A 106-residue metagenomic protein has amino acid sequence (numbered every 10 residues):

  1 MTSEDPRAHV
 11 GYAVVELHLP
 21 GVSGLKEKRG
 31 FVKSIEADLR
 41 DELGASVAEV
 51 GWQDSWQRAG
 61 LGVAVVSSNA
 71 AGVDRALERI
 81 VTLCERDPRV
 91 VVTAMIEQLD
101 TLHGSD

Functional and structural regions predicted by a protein language model:
M1-G11, E85-D87, A94-I96: Short N-terminal helix-initiation segments at or just after the protein's N-terminus
T2-E42: N-terminal first-folded block
S3, H9-V14, G62-I80: Short, Lys/Arg-enriched charge-dense amphipathic segments
E4-A8, W52-S55, D100: Mobile beta-alpha loop/short-helix "lid" or hinge segments that flank ligand
E16, V47-N69: Short, charge-patterned binding micro-sites
G21, S46, W52, M95: Glycine-rich, flexible loop/turn motifs
D41-E49, V90: A short, aromatic/hydrophobic, helix- or strand-capping loop or linear motif that either lines the entrance/gate
S67-D106: C-terminal structural segments of small proteins and small subunits
